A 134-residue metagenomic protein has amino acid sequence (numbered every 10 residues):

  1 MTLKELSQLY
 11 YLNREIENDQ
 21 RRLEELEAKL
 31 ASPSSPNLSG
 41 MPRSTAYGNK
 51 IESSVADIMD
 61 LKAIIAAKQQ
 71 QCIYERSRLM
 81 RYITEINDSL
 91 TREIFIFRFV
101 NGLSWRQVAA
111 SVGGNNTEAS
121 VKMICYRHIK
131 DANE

Functional and structural regions predicted by a protein language model:
M1-E85, N115, E134: N-terminal interaction/assembly modules
I86-N101: Short amphipathic alpha helix immediately N-terminal
I94-F95, V108-A110: Hydrophobic positions on the alpha-helical face of helix-turn-helix-like DNA-binding modules
F99, S111-V112: Short N-terminal micro-motifs specific to bacterial/archaeal maturation and metal-cluster initiation sites
G102-L103, N116: Residue-level signal for the short linker/turn that defines the boundary of a DNA-recognition helix
V112-I124: Short, basic interhelical loop/turn and adjoining N-cap of the next helix at nucleic-acid- or acidic-partner-contacting
C125, I129-A132: DNA major-groove recognition helix of helix-turn-helix
